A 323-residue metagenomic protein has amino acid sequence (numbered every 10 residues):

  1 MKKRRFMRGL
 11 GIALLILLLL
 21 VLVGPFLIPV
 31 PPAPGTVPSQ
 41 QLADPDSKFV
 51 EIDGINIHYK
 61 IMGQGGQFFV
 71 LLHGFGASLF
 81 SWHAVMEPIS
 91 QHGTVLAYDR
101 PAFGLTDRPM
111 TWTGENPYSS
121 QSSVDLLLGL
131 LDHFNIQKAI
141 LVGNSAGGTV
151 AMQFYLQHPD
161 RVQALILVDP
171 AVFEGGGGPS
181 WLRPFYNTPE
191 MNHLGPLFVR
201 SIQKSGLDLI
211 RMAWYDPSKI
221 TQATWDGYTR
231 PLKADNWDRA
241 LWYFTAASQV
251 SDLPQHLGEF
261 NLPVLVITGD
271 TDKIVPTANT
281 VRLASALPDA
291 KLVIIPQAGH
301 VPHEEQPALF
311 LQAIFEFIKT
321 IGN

Functional and structural regions predicted by a protein language model:
M1-Q67, Q91-G93, Y118, S122 (+2 more regions): Alpha/beta-hydrolase fold catalytic core
L27-A33, G177-L182, L197-E259: Conserved alpha/beta-hydrolase catalytic His-Asp/Glu region
I52-G54, K60-M62, R100-V142, A146 (+1 more regions): Active-site loop/oxyanion-hole signature of alpha/beta-hydrolase fold enzymes
I55, I61-R108: Conserved HGGG/HGGXW glycine-rich cap/lid loop of the alpha/beta-hydrolase fold
L156, L165-G195: Flexible "cap/lid" loop of the alpha/beta hydrolase fold
F260, V266-T268: Short beta-strand/loop motif that positions the catalytic acidic residue of the alpha/beta-hydrolase fold
T271-V275: Acidic catalytic loop of the alpha/beta-hydrolase fold
A290-N323: Catalytic active-site module of serine/aspartate enzymes centered on a nucleophile-bearing elbow/loop
